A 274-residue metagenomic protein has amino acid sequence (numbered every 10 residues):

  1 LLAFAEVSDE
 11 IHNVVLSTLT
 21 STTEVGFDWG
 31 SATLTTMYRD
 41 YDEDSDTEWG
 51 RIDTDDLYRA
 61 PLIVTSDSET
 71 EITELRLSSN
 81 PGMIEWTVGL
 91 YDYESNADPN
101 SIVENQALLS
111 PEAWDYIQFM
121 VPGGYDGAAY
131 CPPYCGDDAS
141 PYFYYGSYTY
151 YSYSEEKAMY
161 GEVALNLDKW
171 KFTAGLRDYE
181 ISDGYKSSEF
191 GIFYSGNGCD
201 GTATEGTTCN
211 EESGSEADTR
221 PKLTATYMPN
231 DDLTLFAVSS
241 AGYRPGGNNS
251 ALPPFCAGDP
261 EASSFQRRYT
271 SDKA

Functional and structural regions predicted by a protein language model:
L1-A5, E48-L62, I102-T149, G184-S215 (+1 more regions): Solvent-exposed loop segments that connect transmembrane elements
L1-S101: Outer-membrane beta-barrel domain signature, strongest for Gram-negative TonB-dependent receptors and also present
D9-G50, E104, F119-G123, G127-A129 (+5 more regions): Extended hydrophobic/aromatic-rich secondary-structure runs
N13-V15, S68, S110-A113, D272-K273: A short catalytic or substrate-binding loop motif that flags glycine-/basic-rich loops and adjacent residues that bind
L77-S78, M83, G89-Y93, Y150-A274: Structural signature of Gram-negative outer-membrane beta-barrels, strongest in the C-terminal barrel of TonB-dependent
